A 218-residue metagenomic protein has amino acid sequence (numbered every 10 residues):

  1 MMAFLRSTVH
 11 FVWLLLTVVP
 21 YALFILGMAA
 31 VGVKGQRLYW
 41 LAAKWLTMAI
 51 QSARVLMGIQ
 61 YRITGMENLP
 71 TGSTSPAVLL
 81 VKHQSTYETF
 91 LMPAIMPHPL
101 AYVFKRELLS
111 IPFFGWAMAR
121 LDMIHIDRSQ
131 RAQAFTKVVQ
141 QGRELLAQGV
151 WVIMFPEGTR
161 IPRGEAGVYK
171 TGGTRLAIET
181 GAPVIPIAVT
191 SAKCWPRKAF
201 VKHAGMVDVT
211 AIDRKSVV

Functional and structural regions predicted by a protein language model:
M1-V31, K44, L69-T71, V217: Membrane-interfacial terminal anchoring regions of lipid-handling membrane enzymes
Y21, I25-K44, M48, L56 (+1 more regions): Catalytic core of membrane glycerolipid acyltransferases/transacylases, capturing the structured, soluble-facing
M57-T64, F135-T136, G167, T190-C194: Short gly/ser/thr-rich secondary-structure transition/capping motifs
E67-S73, Q141-E144: Short amphipathic alpha-helix with an adjacent loop that forms part of the alpha/beta core around
P76-V78, G149-F155: Residue-level preference for the first positions of well-ordered beta-strands
H83-S85, E157-I161: Short glycine-rich anion-binding loops that position phosphate/pyrophosphate groups of nucleotides and phosphorylated
F113-W116, V150-I153, P162-V218: A cross-family acyltransferase "interaction/gating" segment
Q133-G142: Anionic-ligand binding region
